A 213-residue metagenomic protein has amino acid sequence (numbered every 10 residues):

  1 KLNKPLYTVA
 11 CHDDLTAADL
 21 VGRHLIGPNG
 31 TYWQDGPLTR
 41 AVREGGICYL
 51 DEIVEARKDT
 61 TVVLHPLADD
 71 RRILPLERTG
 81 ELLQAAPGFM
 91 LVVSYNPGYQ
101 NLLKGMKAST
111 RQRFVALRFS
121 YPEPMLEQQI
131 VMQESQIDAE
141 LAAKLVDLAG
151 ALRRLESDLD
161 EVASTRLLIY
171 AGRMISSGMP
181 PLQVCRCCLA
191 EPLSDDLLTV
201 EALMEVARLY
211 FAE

Functional and structural regions predicted by a protein language model:
K1-E213: C-terminal regulatory/interaction module of P-loop NTP-utilizing enzymes
